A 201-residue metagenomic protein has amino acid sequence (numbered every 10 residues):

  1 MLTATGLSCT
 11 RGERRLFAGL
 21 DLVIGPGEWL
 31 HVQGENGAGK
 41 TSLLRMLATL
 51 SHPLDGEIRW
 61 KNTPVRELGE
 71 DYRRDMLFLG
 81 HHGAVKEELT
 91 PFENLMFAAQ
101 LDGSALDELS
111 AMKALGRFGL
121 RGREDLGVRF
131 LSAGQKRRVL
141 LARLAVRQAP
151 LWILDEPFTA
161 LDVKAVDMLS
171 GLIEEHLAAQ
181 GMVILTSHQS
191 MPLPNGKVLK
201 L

Functional and structural regions predicted by a protein language model:
A48: Helix-to-loop junction immediately C-terminal to a conserved catalytic motif
P53-E67, D71-Y72: Conserved ABC transporter NBD signature motif
H82, E87-D102: Q-loop/switch helix immediately C-terminal to the Walker
E88, G127-L131: Conserved ABC ATPase signature
M96, E108-R123: Conserved ABC ATPase "signature" region
L141, Q180: Hydrophobic anchor residue at the start of the ABC signature
W152-E156, L161: Catalytic Walker B motif of ABC-type/P-loop ATPase nucleotide-binding domains
